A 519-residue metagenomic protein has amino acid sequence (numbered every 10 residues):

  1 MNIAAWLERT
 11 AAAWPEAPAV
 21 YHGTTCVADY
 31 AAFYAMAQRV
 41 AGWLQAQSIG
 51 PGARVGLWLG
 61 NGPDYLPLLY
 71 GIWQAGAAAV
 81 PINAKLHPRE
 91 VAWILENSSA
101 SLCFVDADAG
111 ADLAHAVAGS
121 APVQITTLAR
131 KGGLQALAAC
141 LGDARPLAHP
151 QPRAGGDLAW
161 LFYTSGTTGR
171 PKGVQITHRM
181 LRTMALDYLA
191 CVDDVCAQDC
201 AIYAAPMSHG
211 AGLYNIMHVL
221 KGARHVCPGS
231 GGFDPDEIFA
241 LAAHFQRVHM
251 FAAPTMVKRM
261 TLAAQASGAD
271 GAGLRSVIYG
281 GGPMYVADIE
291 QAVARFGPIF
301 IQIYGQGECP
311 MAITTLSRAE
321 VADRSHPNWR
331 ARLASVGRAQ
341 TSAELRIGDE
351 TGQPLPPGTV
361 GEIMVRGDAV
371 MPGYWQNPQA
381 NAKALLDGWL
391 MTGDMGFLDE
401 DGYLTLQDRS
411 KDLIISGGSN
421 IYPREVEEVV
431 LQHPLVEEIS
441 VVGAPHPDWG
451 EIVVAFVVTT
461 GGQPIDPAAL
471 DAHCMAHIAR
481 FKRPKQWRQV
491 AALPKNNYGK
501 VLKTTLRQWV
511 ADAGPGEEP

Functional and structural regions predicted by a protein language model:
E8, A19-G62, L66-Y70, H87-A92: Conserved AMP-binding/adenylate-forming core of the ANL superfamily
P15-E16, G132, A144-Y163, R170 (+2 more regions): Conserved pre-ATP/AMP-binding loop-to-beta segment of ANL
V27-A31, A159-L186: Conserved AMP-binding A3 loop
L86, C103, M250, G367 (+5 more regions): AMP-binding/adenylate-forming catalytic core of the ANL superfamily
L102, D108-G155: ANL superfamily adenylate-forming
R182-C200, G210-V248, A263: Conserved AMP-binding/adenylation subdomain of ANL enzymes
R247-A252, L262-R330, E344, T351: Gly/Ser/Thr-rich phosphate-binding loop
R338-S342, E350-K383, I421: Conserved ATP/PPi-binding loop(s) of AMP-dependent carboxylate-activating enzymes
